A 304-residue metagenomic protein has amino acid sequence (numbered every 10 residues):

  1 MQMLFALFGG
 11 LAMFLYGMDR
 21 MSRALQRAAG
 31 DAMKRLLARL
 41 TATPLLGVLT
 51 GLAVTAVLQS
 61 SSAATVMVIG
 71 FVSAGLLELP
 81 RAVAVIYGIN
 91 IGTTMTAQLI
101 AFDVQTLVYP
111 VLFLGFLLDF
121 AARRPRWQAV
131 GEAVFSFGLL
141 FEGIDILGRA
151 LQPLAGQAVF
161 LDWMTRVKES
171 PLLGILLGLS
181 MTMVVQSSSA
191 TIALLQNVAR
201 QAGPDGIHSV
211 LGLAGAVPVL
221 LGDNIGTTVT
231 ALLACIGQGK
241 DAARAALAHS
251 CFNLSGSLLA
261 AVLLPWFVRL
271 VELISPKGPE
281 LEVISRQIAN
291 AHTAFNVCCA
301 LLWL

Functional and structural regions predicted by a protein language model:
M1-P44, V134-S180, V198, H208-S209: Helix-loop-helix hairpins and the membrane-proximal interhelical loops of multi-pass alpha-helical transport proteins
L7-D19, G51-T55, L112-A121, S136-I146 (+3 more regions): Hydrophobic core segments of alpha-helical transmembrane domains in multi-pass membrane transport and ion-translocation
L11, D31, R35, R39 (+14 more regions): Alpha-helical transmembrane segments of multi-pass membrane proteins, especially transporters and channels
M13, R23-Q26, S62-V66, T93-A101 (+3 more regions): Alpha-helical transmembrane segments and their lipid-water interface positions in multi-pass membrane proteins
M18-R27, V68-S73, L114-Q128, A231-G237: C-terminal ends of transmembrane helices
R20-A28, A32, L36, Q98 (+7 more regions): Membrane-spanning helices that line or support transport/gating and their immediate boundary helices in channels
T55-L58, V66-G92, Q98-L107, L118-D119 (+4 more regions): Membrane-interfacial helix-loop connectors
I144, L151, A155-V167, V210 (+1 more regions): Transmembrane alpha-helical segments and their short flanking loops that form helix-hairpins/helix-helix interfaces
